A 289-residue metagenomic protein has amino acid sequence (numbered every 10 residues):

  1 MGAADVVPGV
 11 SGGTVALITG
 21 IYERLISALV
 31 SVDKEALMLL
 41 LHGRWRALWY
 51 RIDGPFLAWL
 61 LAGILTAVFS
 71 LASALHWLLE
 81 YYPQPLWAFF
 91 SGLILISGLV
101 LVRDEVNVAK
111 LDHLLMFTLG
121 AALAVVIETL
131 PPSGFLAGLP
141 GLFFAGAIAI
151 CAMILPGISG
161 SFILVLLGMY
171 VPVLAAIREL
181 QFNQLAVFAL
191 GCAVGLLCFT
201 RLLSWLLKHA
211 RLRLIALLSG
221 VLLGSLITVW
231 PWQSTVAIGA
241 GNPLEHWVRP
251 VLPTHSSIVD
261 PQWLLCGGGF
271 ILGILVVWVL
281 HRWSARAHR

Functional and structural regions predicted by a protein language model:
M1-D5, S11-L155, S159-R289: Multi-pass membrane proteins that catalyze or facilitate reactions on polyprenyl-/lipid-phosphate substrates and their
